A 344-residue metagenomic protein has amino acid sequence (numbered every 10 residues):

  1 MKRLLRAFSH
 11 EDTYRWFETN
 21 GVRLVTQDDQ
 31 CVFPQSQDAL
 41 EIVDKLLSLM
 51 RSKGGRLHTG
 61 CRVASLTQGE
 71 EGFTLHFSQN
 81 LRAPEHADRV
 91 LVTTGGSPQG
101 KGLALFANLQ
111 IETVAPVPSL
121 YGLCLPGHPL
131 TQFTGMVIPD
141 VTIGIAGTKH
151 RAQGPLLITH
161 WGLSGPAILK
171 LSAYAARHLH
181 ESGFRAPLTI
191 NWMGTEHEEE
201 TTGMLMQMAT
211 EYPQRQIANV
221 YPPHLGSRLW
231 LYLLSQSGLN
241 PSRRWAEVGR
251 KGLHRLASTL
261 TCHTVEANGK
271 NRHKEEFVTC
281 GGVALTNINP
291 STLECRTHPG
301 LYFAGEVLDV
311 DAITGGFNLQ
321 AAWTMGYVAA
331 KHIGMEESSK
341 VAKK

Functional and structural regions predicted by a protein language model:
M1-R56, C61: Conserved N-terminal/central alpha/beta ligand/cofactor-binding core
R6, D12-Q30, T93, T142-A304 (+2 more regions): Residue-level recognition of phosphate/Mg2+-coordinating polar/acidic sites in nucleotide-handling active sites
A39-G226: Predominantly flavin-linked oxidoreductase catalytic cores and closely associated redox partners
H58, H86, Y302-F303, D309: Conserved beta-strand segments that form the floor/walls of ligand-binding pockets within enzyme and binding domains
T93-L109, D309-S338: A conserved FAD-binding loop/helix module that cradles the flavin
K340-K344: Short, low-complexity, charge-dense intrinsically disordered segments
